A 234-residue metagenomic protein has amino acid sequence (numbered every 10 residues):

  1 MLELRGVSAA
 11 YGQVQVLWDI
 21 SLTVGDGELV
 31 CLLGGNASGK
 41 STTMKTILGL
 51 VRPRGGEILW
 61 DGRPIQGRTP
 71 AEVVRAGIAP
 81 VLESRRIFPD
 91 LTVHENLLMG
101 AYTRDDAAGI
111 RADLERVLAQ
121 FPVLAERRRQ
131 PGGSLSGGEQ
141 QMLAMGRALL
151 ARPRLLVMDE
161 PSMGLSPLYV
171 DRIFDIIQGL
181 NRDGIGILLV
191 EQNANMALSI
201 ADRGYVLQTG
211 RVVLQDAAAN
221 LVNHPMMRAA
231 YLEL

Functional and structural regions predicted by a protein language model:
G12, R68, V93-A112, Q120-A125 (+3 more regions): ABC-type ATPase nucleotide-binding domains, specifically the catalytic core motifs of the NBD
L33-G35: The feature captures the beta-strand-to-loop junction immediately N-terminal to the Walker
L48: Helix-to-loop junction immediately C-terminal to a conserved catalytic motif
G56-I65, A76, I110-L114, D216: Conserved ABC transporter NBD signature motif
P131-L135, E139: Conserved ABC ATPase signature
A148-L149: ABC ATPase C-loop
L156-E160: Catalytic Walker B motif of ABC-type/P-loop ATPase nucleotide-binding domains
